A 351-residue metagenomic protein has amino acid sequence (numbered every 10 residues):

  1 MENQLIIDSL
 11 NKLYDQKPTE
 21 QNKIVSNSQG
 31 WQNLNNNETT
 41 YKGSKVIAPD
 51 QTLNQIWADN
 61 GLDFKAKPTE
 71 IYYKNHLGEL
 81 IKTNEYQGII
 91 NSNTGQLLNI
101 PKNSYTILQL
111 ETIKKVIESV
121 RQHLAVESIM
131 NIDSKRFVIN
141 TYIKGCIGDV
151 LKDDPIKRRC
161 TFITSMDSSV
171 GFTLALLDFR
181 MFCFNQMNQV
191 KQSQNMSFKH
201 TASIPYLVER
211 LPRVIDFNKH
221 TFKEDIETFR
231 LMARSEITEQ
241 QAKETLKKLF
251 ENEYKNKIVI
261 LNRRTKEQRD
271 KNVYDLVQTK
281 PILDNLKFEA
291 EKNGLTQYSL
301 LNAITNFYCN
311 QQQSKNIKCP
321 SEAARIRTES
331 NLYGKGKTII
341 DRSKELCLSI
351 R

Functional and structural regions predicted by a protein language model:
M1-I71, C146-R351: Intrinsically disordered, low-complexity regions enriched in serine/threonine
Q29, G43, N75-G78, G95 (+2 more regions): Intrinsic-disorder/low-complexity loop/linker signature
P68-K82: Conserved oxyanion/phosphate-binding beta-strand-loop segments in alpha/beta enzyme cores
E79-S104: A short, surface-exposed helix-loop junction/capping segment
Y86, R136-V138, S169-G171: A generic structural signal for beta-strand entry/edge sites
I89, V116-I117, L286, L301: Short low-polarity hydrophobic stretches
K102-E127: Amphipathic alpha-helical segments
V126-I147: Beta-rich nucleic-acid/ligand-interaction surfaces
